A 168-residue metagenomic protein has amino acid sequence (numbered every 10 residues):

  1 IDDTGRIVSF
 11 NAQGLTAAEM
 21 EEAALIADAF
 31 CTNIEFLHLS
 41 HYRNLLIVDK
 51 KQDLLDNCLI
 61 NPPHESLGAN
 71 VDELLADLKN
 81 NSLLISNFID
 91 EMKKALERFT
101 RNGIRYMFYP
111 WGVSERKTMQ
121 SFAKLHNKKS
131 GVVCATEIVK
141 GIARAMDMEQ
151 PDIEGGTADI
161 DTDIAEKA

Functional and structural regions predicted by a protein language model:
I1-A168: Feature captures the catalytic ectodomains and active-site-proximal regions of enzymes that hydrolyze or transfer
